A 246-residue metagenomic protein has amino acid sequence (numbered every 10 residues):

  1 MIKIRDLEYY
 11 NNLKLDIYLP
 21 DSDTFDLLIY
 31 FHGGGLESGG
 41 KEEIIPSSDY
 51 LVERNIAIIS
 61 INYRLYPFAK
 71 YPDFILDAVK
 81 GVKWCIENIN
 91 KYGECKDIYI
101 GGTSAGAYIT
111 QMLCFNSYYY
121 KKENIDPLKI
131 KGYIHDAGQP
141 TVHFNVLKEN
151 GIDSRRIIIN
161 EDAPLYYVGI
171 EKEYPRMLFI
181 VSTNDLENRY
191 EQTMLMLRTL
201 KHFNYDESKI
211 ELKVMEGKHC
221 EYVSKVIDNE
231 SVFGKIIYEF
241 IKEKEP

Functional and structural regions predicted by a protein language model:
M1-D23: N-terminal cap/lid segment of alpha/beta-hydrolase-fold proteins
F25-G34: Short beta-strand element of the alpha/beta-hydrolase
E42-I59: Short amphipathic alpha-helix adjacent to the substrate-entry channel of hydrolases
K70-I89: Alpha/beta-hydrolase active-site loop
K83-K148: Primarily recognizes the serine-hydrolase "nucleophile elbow" in alpha/beta-hydrolase and SGNH/GDSL folds
P127, G132, G138-V146, I157-M194: The feature captures the conserved acid-bearing segment of alpha/beta-hydrolase catalytic domains
G151-I157, T183-I210: Active-site-adjacent alpha-helix of alpha/beta-hydrolase-fold enzymes
F203-P246: C-terminal catalytic histidine-bearing segment of alpha/beta-hydrolase fold enzymes
